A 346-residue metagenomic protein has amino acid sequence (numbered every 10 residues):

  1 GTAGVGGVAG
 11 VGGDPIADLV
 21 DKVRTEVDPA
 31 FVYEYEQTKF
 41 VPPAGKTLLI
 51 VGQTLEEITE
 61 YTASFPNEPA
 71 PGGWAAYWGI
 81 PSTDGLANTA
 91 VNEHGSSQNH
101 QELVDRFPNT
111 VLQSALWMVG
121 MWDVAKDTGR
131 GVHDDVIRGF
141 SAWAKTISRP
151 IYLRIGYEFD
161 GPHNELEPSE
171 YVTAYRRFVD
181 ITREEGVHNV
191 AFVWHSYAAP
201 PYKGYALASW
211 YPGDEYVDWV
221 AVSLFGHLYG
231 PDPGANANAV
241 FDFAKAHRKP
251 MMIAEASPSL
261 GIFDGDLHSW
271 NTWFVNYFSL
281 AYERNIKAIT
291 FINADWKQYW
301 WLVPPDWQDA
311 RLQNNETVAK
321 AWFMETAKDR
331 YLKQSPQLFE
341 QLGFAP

Functional and structural regions predicted by a protein language model:
G1-D18: Ser/Thr-rich, Pro/Gly/Ala-heavy low-complexity intrinsically disordered linkers and tails of secreted extracellular
I16-V132, P258-G261, T290-F291: N-terminal substrate-binding region of glycoside hydrolase catalytic domains
L19, R24, D28-E57, I151 (+1 more regions): Substrate-binding cleft of secreted/luminal carbohydrate-active enzymes
Y61-A70, H94-Q113, G139-R149, S209-E215 (+2 more regions): Acidic (Asp/Glu)-rich catalytic clusters
P69-P81, S114, L207-D232, A254 (+1 more regions): Aromatic- and acid-rich polysaccharide-binding/catalytic face of secreted or lumenal carbohydrate-active enzymes
Y77-P200, W307-N314, T326, Q334-A345: Substrate-binding cleft of extracellular glycoside hydrolase catalytic domains
A90-V111, E215, W219-I262: Glycoside hydrolase catalytic-domain groove-lining segments
V179-Y205, P250-I262, T290-A294: Aromatic-lined carbohydrate-recognition surfaces of secreted/lumenal glycan-active proteins
